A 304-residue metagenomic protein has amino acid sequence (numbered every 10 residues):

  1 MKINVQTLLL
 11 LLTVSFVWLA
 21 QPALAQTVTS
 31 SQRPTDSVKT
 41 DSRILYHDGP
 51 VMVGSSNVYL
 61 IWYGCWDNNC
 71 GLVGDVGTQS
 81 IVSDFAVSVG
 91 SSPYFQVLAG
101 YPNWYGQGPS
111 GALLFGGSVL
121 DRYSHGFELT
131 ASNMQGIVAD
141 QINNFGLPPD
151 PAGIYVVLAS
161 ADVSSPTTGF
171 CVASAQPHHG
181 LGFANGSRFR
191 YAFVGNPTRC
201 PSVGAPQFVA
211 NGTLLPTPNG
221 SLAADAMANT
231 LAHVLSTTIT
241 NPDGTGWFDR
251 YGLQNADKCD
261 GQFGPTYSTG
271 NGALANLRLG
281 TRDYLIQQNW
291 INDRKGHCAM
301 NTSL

Functional and structural regions predicted by a protein language model:
M1-L9: Bacterial N-terminal signal peptides that target proteins for export
L9-W18: Bacterial N-terminal signal peptides
L19-A25: Sec/Tat signal peptide C-region and signal peptidase I cleavage site
Q26-V138: N-terminal carbohydrate-binding/catalytic regions of secreted carbohydrate-active enzymes
R43-M52, V138-P151, P218-G220: Surface-exposed acidic, glycine-flexible loop patches that form ligand/cofactor-binding and adhesion interfaces
N57-W62, F95-G100, G106, G111-G116 (+4 more regions): Structural recognition of the beta-strand scaffold that forms the well-ordered cores of secreted hydrolase catalytic
Q107-A184: Active-site-proximal segments of metallohydrolase catalytic domains
S187-L304: Catalytic cores of secreted/periplasmic or lumenal enzymes
